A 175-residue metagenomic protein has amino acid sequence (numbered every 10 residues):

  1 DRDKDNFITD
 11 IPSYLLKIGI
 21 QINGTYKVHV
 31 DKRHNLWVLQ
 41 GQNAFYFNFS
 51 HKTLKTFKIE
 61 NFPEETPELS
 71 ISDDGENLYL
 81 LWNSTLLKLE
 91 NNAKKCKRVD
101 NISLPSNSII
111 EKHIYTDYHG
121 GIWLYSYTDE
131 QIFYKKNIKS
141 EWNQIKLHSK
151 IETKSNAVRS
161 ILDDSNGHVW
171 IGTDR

Functional and structural regions predicted by a protein language model:
D1-R175: Carboxylate-rich, polar loop motifs that coordinate divalent cations or form catalytic acidic clusters
